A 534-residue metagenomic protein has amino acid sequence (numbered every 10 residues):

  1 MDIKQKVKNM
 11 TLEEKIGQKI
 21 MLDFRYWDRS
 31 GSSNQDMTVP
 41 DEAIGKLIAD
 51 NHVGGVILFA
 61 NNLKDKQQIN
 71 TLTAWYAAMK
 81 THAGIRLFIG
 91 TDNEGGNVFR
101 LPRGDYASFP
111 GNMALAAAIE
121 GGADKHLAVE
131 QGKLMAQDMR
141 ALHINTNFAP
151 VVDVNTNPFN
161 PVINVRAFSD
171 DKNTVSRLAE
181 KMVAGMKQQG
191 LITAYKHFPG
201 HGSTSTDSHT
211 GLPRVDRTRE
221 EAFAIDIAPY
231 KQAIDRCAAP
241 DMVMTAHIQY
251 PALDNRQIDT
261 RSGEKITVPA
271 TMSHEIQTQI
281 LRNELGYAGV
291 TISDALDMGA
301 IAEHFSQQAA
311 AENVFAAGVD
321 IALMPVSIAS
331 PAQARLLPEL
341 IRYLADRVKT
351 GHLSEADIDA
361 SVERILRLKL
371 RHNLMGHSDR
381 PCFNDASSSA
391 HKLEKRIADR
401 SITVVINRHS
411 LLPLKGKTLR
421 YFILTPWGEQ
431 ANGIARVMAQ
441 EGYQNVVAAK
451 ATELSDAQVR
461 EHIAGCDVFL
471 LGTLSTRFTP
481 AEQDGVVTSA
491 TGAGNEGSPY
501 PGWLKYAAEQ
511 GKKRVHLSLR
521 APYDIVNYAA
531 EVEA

Functional and structural regions predicted by a protein language model:
M1-K46, S273-H274, N283, A302-A534: Preference for extracellular/luminal or secreted protein segments
K8-T11, G31-E42, K64-T81, I85 (+2 more regions): Second-shell residues forming the walls of enzyme active-site clefts
G17-F24, G54-L58, L87-N93, T146-P150 (+6 more regions): Hydrophobic faces of well-ordered beta-strands that scaffold small-molecule active sites in alpha/beta enzyme cores
K19, D23, I44-K66, T146-F148 (+4 more regions): Short acidic, glycine-rich surface-loop motifs adjacent to enzyme active sites
R25, T91-G104, N145-N155, Y195-H201 (+4 more regions): Short glycine-enriched loops at secondary-structure junctions
D28-Q35, G55-K64, N112-V129, A136 (+9 more regions): Second-shell loop/turn segments in exported
K46-V56, S108-K125, T218-D241, N313-A322 (+2 more regions): Structural recognition of alpha->loop->beta junctions
L63-F88, G95, A123-H143, L353-R367 (+1 more regions): Active-site-adjacent structural elements in enzyme catalytic domains
